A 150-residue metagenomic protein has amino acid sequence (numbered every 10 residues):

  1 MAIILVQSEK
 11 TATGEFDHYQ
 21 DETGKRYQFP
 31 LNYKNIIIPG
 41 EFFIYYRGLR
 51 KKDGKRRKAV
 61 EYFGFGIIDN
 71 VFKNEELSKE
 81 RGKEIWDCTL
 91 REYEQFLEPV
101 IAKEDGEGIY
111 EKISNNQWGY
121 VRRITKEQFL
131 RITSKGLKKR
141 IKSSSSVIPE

Functional and structural regions predicted by a protein language model:
M1-A2, P39-F43, A59: Short, surface-exposed beta-edge/turn micro-motifs
M1-E9: N-terminal leader/pro-regions and domain N-caps
V6-Q7, Y45-R47, F65: Short His-Asn-centered micro-motif
K10-N32, K73-E150: Contiguous surface segments at macromolecular interaction interfaces
Y33-I37, R56-K58, K79-R81: A general structural signal for short secondary-structure junctions and capping/turn motifs
N35-D53: Short coil-to-beta transition motif at edge beta-strands of beta-rich domains
P39-E41, Y62-G64, W86: Residues that flank catalytic or metal-binding motifs in active/ligand-binding sites
K58-V71: Short beta-strand-centered aromatic/proline hotspots
